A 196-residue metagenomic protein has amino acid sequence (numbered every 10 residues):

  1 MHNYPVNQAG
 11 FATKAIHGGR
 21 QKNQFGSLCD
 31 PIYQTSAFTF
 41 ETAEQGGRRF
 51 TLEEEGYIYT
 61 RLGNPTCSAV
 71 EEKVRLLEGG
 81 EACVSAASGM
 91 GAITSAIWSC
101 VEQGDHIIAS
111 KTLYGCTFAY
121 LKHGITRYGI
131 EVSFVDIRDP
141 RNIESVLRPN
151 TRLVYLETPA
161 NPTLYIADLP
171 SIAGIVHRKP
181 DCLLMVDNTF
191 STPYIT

Functional and structural regions predicted by a protein language model:
M1-E54: N-terminal glycine-rich, Lys/His-bearing helix-loop that initiates the first secondary-structure elements of many
N3-V6, A15-Q21, C83-T196: Conserved PLP-enzyme active-site core in the AAT-like
T13, G18, S36, F40-T42 (+5 more regions): Generic structural "secondary-structure junction" signal
F25, L77-E78, Y128: Residues at alpha-helix termini
Q34, G47-L52, G56, L77 (+3 more regions): Generic alpha-helical propensity signal that fires on short helical segments and nearby coil/disordered stretches
T42-G91, C116-H123: Conserved N-terminal alpha-helix of the aminotransferase class I/II PLP-enzyme fold
